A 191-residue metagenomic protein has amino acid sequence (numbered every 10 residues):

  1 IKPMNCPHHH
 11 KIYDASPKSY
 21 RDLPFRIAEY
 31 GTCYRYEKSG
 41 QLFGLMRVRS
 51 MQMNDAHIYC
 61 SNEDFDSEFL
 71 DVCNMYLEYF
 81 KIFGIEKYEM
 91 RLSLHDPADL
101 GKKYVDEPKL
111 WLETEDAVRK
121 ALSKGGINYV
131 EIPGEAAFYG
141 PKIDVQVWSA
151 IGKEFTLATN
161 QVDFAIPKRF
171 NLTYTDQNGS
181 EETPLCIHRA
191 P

Functional and structural regions predicted by a protein language model:
I1-P191: TRNA-recognition modules of translation machinery and tRNA-sensing kinases, especially anticodon-binding
